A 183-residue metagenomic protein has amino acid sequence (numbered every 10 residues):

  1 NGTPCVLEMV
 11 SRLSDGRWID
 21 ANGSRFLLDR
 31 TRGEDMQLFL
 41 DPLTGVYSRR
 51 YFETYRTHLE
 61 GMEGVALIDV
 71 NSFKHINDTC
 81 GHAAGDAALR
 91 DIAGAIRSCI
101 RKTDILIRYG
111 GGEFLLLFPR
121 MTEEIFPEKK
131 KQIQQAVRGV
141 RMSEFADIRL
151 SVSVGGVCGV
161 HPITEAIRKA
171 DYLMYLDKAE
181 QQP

Functional and structural regions predicted by a protein language model:
N1, M9-V10, S153-G155: PAS-family sensory domains
C5-P42, R49-M62: Signal-transducing coiled-coil linker helices
S11-R12, I68, P119: PAS-associated C-terminal
S14, S72-K74, C158-V160: Feature marks short, surface-exposed loop/turn motifs that line or immediately flank catalytic pockets and channel
S24-L27, H82, P127-Q134, F145 (+1 more regions): Catalytic-core segments of nucleotide cyclases and related cyclic-nucleotide turnover enzymes
F39, S48-G64, N71-R101, I107-L116 (+4 more regions): Conserved long alpha-helical elements within nucleotide-processing catalytic cores of c-di-GMP signaling and class III
R108, V137-G155, Q182: Catalytic core regions of nucleotide second-messenger enzymes
L117-P119, V157: Short hydrophobic/aromatic beta-strand micro-patches that form the beta-sheet surface supporting nucleotide- or nucleic
